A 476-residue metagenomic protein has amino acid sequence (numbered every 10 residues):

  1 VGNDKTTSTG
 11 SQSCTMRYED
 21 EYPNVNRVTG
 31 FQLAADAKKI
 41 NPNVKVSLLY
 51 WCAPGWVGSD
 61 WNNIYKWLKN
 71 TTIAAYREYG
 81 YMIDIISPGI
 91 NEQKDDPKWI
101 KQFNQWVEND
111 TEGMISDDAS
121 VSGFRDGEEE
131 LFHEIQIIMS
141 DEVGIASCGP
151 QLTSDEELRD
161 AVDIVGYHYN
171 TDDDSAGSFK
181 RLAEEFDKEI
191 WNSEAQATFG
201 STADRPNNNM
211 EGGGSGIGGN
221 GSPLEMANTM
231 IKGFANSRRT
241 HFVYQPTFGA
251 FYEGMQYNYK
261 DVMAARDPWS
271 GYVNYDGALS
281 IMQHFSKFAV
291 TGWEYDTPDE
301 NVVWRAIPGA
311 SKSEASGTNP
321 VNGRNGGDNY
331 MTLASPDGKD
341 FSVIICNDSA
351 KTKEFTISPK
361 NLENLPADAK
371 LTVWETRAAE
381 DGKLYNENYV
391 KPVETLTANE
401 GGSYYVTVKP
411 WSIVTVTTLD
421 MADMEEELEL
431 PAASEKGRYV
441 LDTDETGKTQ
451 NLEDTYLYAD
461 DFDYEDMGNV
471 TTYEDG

Functional and structural regions predicted by a protein language model:
V1, K45-Y50, D84-P88, Q136-M139 (+5 more regions): Structural recognition of the beta-strand scaffold that forms the well-ordered cores of secreted hydrolase catalytic
V1-P88, P97, K101, Q105: N-terminal catalytic cores of secreted or lumenal carbohydrate-active enzymes
N63-I85, E92-T202: Active-site neighborhood of glycoside hydrolase catalytic domains
N192-T318: Aromatic/acidic polysaccharide-binding cleft in carbohydrate-active enzymes
N301-A369, W411: Carbohydrate-binding surface patches
K360-Y385: Solvent-exposed beta-hairpin/edge-strand motifs
V390-G437: C-terminal beta-strand-rich structural cap/linker in extracellular carbohydrate-active enzymes
L428-D475: Extracellular carbohydrate-recognition regions
